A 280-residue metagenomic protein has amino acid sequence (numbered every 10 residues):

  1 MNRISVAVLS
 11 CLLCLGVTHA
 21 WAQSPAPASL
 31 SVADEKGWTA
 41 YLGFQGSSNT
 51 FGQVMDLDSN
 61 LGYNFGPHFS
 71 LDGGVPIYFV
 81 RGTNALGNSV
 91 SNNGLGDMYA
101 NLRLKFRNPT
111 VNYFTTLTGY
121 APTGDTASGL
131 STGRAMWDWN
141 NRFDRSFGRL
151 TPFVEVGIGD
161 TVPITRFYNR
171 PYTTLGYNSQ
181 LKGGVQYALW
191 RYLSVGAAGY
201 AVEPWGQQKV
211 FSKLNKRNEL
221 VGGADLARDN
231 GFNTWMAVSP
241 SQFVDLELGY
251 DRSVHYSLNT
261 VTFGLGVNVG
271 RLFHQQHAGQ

Functional and structural regions predicted by a protein language model:
H19-F51, R103, D144, L272-Q280: Outer-membrane beta-barrel biogenesis signature
V32-A40, P67-F69, P109-Y113, G148-V154 (+5 more regions): Outer-envelope beta-barrel architecture signal
G37, T132-K216: Detector for outer-membrane/organellar transmembrane beta-barrel domains, recognizing the amphipathic beta-strand
A40-F44, G73, L102, T115-L117 (+4 more regions): Membrane-embedded beta-strand positions of outer-membrane beta-barrel proteins
F44-T50, V75-R81, F106, G119-D125 (+5 more regions): Transmembrane beta-strands of outer-membrane beta-barrel pores
G52-D58, G82-S89, D125-G133, P163-Y172 (+3 more regions): Outer-membrane beta-barrel translocator domains and adjoining extracellular loop/strand segments of Gram-negative
Q53-L57, N92-M98, S131-W137, T173-L181 (+3 more regions): Residues that define the transmembrane beta-barrel architecture of outer-membrane proteins
G82-T83, Q180, G184-Q280: Outer membrane beta-barrel transmembrane domains
